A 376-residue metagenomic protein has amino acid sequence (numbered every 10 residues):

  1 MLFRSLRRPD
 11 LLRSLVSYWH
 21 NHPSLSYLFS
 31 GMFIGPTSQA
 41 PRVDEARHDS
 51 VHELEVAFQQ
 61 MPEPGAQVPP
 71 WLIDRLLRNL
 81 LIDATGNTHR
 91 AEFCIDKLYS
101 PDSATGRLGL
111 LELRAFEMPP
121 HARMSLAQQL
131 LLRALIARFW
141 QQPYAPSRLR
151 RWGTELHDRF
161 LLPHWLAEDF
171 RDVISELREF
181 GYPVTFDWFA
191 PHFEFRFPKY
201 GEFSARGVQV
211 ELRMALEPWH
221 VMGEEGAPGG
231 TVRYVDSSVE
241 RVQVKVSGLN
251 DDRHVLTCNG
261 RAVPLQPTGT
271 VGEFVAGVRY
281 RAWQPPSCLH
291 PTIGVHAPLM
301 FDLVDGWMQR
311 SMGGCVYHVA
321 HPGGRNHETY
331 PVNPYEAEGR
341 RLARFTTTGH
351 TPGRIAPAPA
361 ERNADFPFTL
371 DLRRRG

Functional and structural regions predicted by a protein language model:
F3-G376: C-terminal accessory/tail domains of diverse enzymes
